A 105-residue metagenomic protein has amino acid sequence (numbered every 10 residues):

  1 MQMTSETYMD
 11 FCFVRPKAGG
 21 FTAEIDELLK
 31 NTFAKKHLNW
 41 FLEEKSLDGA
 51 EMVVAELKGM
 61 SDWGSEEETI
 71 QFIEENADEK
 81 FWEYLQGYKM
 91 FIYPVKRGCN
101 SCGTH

Functional and structural regions predicted by a protein language model:
M1-L29: Short, extreme N-terminal segment that most often corresponds to the first beta-strand
M1-S5, F11, K36-E51: Short edge beta-strands and adjacent turn/loop segments
R15-G19, K45, E83: Compositionally biased, low-complexity repeat tracts
E24-H37, G49-H105: Charged interaction segments
